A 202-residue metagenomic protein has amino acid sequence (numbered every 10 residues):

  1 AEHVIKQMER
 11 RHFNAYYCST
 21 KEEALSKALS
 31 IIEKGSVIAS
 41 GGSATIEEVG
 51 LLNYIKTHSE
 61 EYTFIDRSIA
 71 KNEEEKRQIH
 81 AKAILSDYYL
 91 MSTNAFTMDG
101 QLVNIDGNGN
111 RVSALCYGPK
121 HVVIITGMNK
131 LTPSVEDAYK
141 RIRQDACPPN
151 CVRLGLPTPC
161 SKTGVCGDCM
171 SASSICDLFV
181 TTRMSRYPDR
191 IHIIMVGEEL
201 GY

Functional and structural regions predicted by a protein language model:
E2-H80, L85-L90: N-terminal active-site beta-alpha-beta segment that forms phosphate/nucleotide-binding and substrate-recognition loops
I84-Y202: Conserved phosphate- and dinucleotide-binding cores of soluble alpha/beta proteins, encompassing both enzyme active
